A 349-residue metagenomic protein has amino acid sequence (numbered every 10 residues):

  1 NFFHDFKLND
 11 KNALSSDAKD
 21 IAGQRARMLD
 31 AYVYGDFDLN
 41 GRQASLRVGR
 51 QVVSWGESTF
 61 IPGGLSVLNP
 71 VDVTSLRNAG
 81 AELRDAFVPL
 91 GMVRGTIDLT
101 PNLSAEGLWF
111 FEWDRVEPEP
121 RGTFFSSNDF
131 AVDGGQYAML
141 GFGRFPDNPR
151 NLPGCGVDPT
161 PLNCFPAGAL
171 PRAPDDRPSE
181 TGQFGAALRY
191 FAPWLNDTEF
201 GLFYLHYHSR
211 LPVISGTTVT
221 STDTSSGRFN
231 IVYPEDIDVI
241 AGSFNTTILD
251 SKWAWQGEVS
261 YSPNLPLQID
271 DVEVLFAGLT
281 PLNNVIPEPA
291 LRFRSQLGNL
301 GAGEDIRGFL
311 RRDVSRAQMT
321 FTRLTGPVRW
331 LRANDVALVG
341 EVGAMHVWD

Functional and structural regions predicted by a protein language model:
N1, L46-V48, G95, G107 (+4 more regions): Membrane-embedded beta-strand positions of outer-membrane beta-barrel proteins
F2-F6, R50-S54, W109-R115, Y204-R210 (+3 more regions): Transmembrane beta-strands of outer-membrane beta-barrel pores
F3-D5, D10-G134, A138: Outer membrane beta-barrel
F6-D17, N69-N78, T123-L170, P212-F229 (+2 more regions): Solvent-exposed loop segments that connect transmembrane elements
Q24-L29, F87-G91, E180-F184, D236-I240 (+1 more regions): Residues that define the transmembrane beta-barrel architecture of outer-membrane proteins
D30-G35, M92-I97, A186-Y190, L202 (+3 more regions): Residues on the lipid-exposed face of transmembrane beta-strands in outer-membrane beta-barrel proteins
Y34-L46, W55-T59, N102-E106, P118 (+3 more regions): Short loop/turn motifs that connect adjacent beta-strands in outer-membrane beta-barrel proteins
L205-Y207, A254, S260-N264, G278-P281 (+1 more regions): Detector for outer-membrane/organellar transmembrane beta-barrel domains, recognizing the amphipathic beta-strand
